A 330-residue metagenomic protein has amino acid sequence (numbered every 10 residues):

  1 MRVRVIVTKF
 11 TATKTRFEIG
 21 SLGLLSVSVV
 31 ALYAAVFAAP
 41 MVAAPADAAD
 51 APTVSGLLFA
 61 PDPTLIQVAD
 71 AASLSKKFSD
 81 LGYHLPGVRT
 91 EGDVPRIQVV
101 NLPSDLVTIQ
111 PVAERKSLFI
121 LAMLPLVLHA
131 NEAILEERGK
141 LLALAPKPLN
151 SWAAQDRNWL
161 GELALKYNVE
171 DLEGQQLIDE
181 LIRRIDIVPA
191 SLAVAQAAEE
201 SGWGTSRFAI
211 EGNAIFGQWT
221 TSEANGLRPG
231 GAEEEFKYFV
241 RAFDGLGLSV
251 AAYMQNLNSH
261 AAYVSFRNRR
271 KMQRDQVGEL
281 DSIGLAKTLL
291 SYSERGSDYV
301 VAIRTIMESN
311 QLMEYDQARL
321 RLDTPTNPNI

Functional and structural regions predicted by a protein language model:
R2-A195, E199-I330: Catalytic cores of secreted/periplasmic lytic hydrolases that degrade extracellular macromolecules
